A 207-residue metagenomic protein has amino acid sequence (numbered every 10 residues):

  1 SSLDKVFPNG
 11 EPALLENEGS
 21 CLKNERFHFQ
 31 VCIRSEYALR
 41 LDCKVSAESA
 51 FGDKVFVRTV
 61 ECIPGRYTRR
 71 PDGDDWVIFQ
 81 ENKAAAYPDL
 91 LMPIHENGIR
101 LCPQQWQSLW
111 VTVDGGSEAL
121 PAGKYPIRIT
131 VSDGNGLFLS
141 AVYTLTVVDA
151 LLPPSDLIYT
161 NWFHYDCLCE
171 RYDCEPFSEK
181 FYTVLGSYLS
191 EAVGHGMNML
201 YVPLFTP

Functional and structural regions predicted by a protein language model:
S1-A13, E36-V111: Surface-exposed binding patches on compact interaction domains or structured appendages
S2-G19, C174-F181: Short, polar loop/linker segments at the starts of domains and inter-domain junctions
L14-Y37, Y201: Contiguous beta-strand segments within globular domains
N17-E18, N97, S187-Y188: Generic recognition of flexible, low-complexity loop/linker segments
V31, I129, A192: Conserved, mostly hydrophobic/aromatic
R34-C43, E48-S49, E96-D156, Y182: Extended acidic/polar, glycine-enriched regions that form or flank non-catalytic beta-rich accessory modules
F138-P207: An acidic-aromatic substrate-binding cleft motif
